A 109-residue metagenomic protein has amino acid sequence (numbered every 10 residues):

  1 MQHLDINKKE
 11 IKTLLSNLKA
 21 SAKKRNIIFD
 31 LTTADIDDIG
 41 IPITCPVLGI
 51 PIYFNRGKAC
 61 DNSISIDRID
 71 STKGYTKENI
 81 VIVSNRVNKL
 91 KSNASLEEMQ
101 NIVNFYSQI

Functional and structural regions predicted by a protein language model:
Q2-N7, I109: Arg/Lys-rich, low-complexity, intrinsically disordered N-terminal tails that contact nucleic acids
D5-T44: Short, charged surface segments at domain edges that flank catalytic/cofactor-binding sites
R25-D30, I43-V83: Histidine-centered nuclease catalytic patch
I36, T72, L90-K91: Conserved aromatic-histidine-acidic binding/catalytic patches
I50-N55, I80-I102, S107-Q108: Short Cys/His-centered divalent metal-binding micro-motifs
